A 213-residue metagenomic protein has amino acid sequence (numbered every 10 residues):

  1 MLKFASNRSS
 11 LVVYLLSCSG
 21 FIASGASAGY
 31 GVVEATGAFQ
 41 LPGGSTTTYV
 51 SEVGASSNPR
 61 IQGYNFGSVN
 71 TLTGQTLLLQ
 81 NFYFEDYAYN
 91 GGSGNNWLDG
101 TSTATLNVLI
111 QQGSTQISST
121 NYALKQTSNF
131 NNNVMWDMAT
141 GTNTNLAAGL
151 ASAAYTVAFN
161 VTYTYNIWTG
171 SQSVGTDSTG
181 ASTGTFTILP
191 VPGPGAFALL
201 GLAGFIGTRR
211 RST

Functional and structural regions predicted by a protein language model:
M1-R8: N-terminal secretory signal peptides that target proteins for export/translocation
V13-A23: Bacterial N-terminal signal peptides
G20, A104, G184, G201-G204: Small side chains
G25-S27: Bacterial Sec-dependent signal peptides at the C-terminal "C-region" and cleavage site
G29-P190: Mature extracellular "passenger" or substrate-interacting domains of secreted, surface-exposed proteins
V191-R210: A short, hydrophobic C-terminal helix/tail in secreted or cell-surface proteins
